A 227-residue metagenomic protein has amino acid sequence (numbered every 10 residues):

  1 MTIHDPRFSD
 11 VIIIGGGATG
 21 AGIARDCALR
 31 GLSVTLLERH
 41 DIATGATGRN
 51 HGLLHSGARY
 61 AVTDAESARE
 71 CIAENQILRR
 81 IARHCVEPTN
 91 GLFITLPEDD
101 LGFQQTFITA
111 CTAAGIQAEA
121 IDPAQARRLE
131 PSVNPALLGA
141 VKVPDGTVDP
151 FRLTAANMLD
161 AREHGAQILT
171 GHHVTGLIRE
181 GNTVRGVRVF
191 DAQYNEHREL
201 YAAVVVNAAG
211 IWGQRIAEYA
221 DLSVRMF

Functional and structural regions predicted by a protein language model:
R7-S9, Y194-V204: Core beta-strand elements of the Rossmann-like FAD/NAD(P) dinucleotide-binding domain in flavoenzyme oxidoreductases
D10-T35: N-terminal Rossmann-like FAD-binding beta1-loop-alpha1 element of flavoenzymes
I14, L200-G210: Short hydrophobic core segments
A28-G48: Glycine-rich FAD pyrophosphate-binding loop
G52-Q125, L129: Dinucleotide-binding Rossmann-like beta1-alpha1 core, especially the glycine-rich loop that anchors the ADP
L54, D221-F227: Central beta-strand plus flanking loop segment that forms part of the substrate or channel wall within the catalytic
I94-H164, L169-T170, G176-T183, R188: Flavin (FAD/FMN) cofactor-binding and adjacent substrate-gating region of FAD-dependent oxidoreductase domains
N207-L222: Flavin (primarily FAD) binding-site architecture
